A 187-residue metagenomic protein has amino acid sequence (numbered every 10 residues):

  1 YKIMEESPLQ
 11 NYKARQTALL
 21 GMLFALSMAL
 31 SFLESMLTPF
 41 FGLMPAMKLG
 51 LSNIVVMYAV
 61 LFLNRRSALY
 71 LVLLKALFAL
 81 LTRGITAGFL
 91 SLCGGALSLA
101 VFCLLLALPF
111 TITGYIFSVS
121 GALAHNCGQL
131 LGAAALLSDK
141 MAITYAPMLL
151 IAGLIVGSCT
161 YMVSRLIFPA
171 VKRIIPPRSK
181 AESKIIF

Functional and structural regions predicted by a protein language model:
E5-A59: Hydrophobic transmembrane alpha-helices
Y12-L23, L49, N53, A68 (+5 more regions): Residue-level signature of transmembrane alpha-helical entry/exit and packing/kink sites in multi-pass membrane
A18-F24, A29, L71, S91-C127: Short helix-perturbing small/polar motifs within transmembrane alpha-helices
S31-L49, L74-C103, G114, L136-M141 (+1 more regions): Interfacial aromatic-anchored transmembrane helix boundaries in multi-pass membrane proteins
P45, I85-L92, L108-F187: Membrane-embedded alpha-helical hairpins and interfacial helices in multi-pass inner-membrane proteins
L51-R65, V101-L106: Generic transmembrane alpha-helix motif of multi-pass integral membrane proteins
V55, F78, G128-L131: Transmembrane-helix signature of multi-pass solute transporters
